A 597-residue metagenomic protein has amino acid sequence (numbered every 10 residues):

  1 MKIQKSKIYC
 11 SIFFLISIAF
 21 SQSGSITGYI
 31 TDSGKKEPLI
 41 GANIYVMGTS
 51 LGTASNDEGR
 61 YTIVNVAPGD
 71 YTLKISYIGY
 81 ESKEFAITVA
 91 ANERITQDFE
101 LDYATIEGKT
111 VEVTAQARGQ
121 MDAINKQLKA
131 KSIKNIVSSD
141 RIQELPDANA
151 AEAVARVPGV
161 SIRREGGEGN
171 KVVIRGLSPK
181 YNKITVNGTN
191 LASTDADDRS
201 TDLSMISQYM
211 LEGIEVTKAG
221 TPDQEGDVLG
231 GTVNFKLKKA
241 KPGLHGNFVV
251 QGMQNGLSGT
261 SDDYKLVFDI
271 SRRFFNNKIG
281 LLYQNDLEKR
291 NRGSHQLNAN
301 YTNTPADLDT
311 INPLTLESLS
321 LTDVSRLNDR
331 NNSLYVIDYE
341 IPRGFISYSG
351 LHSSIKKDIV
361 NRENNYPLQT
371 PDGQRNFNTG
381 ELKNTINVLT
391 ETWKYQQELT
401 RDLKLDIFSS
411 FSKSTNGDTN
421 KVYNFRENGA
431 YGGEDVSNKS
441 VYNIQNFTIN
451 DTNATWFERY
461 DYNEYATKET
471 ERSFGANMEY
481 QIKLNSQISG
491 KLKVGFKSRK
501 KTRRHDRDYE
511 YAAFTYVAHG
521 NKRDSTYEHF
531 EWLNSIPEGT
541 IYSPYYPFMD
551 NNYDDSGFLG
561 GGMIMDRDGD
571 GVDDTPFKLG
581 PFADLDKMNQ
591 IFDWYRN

Functional and structural regions predicted by a protein language model:
T31, K35, A42-M47, S76-Y80 (+3 more regions): Short, acidic, small-residue-rich periplasmic hinge/interaction motif at the N-terminus of Gram-negative outer-membrane
T49-R60: Short, acidic Ser/Thr/Gly-rich low-complexity loop/linker segments typical of extracellular and cell-surface proteins
V64-N65, N190-K218: Short acidic/polar hinge/loop motifs at secondary-structure boundaries that mediate gating or recognition
A151-N190: Extracytoplasmic beta-strand/coil segments of soluble accessory domains associated with Gram-negative outer-membrane
M205-V249: A beta-strand signature from Gram-negative outer-membrane beta-barrel systems, especially the internal plug domain
A240-H245, F275-I279, P342-R343, T400-K404 (+1 more regions): Short loop/turn motifs that connect adjacent beta-strands in outer-membrane beta-barrel proteins
G259-R362, N384-K394, T400: Transmembrane beta-barrel wall of Gram-negative outer-membrane proteins
T315, G433-R459, A518-N597: Flexible glycine-rich, low-complexity coil/linker segments exposed to the extracellular/periplasmic environment
